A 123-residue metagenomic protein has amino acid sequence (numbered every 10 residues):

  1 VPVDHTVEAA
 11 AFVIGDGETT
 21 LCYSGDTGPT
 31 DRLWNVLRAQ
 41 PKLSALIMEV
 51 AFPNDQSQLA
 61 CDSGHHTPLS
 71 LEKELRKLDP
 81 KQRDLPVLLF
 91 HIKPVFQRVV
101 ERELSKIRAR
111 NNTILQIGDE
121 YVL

Functional and structural regions predicted by a protein language model:
V1-V36, Y121-L123: Core dinuclear metal-dependent hydrolase active-site scaffold
G28-D119: Cap/insert and terminal regions of metallo-dependent hydrolase folds
